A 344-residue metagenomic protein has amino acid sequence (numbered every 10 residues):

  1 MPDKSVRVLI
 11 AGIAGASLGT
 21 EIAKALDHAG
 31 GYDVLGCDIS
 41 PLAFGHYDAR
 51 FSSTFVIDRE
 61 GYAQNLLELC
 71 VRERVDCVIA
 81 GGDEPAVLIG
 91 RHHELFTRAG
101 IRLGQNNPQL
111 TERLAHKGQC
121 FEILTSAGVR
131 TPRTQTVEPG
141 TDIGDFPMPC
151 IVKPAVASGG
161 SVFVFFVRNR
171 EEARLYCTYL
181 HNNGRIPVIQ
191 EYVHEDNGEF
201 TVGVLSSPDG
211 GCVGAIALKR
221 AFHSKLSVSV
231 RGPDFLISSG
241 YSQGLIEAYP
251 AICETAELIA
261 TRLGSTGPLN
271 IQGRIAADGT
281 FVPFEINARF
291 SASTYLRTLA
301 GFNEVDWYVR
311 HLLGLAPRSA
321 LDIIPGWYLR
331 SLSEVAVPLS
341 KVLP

Functional and structural regions predicted by a protein language model:
M1-G104: ATP-binding N-terminal substructure of ATP-dependent carboxylate-amine bond-forming enzymes
V6, A11, E73, L245-P344: ATP-dependent carboxylate activation and anion-phosphoryl transfer catalytic cores that bind Mg-ATP to form
S53-R59, Q135-E138, F166-R168: Short acidic-hydrophobic, aromatic-tinged amphipathic segments that line or gate anion-handling sites
T97-F163: A conserved helix-loop-beta module that forms one wall/lid of the active-site cleft in ATP-utilizing catalytic domains
R130-P132, S161-D196: Conserved ATP-binding module of the ATP-grasp superfamily
E171, Y179-L180, E191-G264, N287-V309: ATP-dependent carboxylate/phosphate-activation module, predominantly the ATP-grasp catalytic core and closely related
